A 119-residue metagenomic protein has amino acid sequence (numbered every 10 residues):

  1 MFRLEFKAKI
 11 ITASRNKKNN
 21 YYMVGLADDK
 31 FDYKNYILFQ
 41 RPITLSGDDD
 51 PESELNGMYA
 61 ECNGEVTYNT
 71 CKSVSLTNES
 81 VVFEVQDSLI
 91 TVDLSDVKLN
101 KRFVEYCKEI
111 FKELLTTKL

Functional and structural regions predicted by a protein language model:
M1-D32: Charge-rich, low-complexity N-terminal segments
K9-R15, S46-E54, V81, V85: An extracellular/secretory-lumen and virion-surface interaction module
Y22-A27, A60-E61, V81-V85, V92: Generic recognition of long tandem-repeat/solenoid scaffolds
D28-L38, S46, S88-D93: Short, surface-exposed beta-strand/loop "edge" segments at domain boundaries and coil↔beta transitions
K34-C71: Acidic, aromatic-enriched beta-alpha/helix-loop junctions
V66-D87: Mid-chain, well-packed structural core segment of small domains
T77, Q86-L119: Mixed-charge, glycine-accented linear interaction segment located at domain edges/termini
